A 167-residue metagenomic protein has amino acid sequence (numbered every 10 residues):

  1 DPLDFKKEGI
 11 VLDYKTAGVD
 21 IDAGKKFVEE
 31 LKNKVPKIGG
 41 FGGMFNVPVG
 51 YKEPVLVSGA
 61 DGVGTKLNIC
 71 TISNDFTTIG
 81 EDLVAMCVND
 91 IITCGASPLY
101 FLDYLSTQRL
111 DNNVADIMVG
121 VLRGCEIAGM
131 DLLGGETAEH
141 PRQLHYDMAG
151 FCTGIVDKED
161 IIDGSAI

Functional and structural regions predicted by a protein language model:
P2: Iron-sulfur (Fe-S) cluster-binding modules
F5, G9-G39: N-terminal amphipathic/basic leader segments beginning at the initiator methionine
V28-I167: Glycine-rich phosphate/pyrophosphate-binding loop regions near the starts of catalytic domains
